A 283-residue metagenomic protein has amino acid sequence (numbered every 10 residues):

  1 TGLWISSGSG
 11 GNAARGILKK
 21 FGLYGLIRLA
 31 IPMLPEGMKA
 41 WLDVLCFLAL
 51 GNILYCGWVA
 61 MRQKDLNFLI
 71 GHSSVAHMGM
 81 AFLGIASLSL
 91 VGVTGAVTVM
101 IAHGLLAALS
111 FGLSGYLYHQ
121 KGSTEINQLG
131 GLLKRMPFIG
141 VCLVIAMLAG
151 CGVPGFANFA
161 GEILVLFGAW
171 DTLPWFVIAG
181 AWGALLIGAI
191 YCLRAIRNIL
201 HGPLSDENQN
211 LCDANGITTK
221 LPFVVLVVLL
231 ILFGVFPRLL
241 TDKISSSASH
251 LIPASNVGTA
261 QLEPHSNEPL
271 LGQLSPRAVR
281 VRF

Functional and structural regions predicted by a protein language model:
T1-G16, G71-A81, L106-G188, N208-L229: Interfacial and helix-entry/exit segments of alpha-helical transmembrane bundles in multi-pass inner-membrane proteins
L3, G16, F21, M38-L88: Internal transmembrane alpha-helices of multipass membrane proteins
W4-G11, R28-G37, V59-R62: Short juxtamembrane and helix-loop transition motifs at transmembrane-helix boundaries in membrane proteins
S6, M136-F138, C192-F283: Cytoplasmic/organellar membrane-interface segments at the starts of transmembrane helices in multi-pass inner-membrane
K20, D65, V75, H103 (+4 more regions): Divalent metal-coordination and catalytic microenvironments
L23-I27, L54-G57, F111-S114, I163 (+1 more regions): Alpha-helical transmembrane segments of polytopic integral membrane proteins, especially the permease/helical cores
I27-W41, A81-V99, A169-V177: Helix-coil boundary and interhelical linker segments in multi-pass alpha-helical membrane proteins
L29, M33, L54-W58, A81-I85 (+2 more regions): Alpha-helical transmembrane segments of multipass membrane proteins
